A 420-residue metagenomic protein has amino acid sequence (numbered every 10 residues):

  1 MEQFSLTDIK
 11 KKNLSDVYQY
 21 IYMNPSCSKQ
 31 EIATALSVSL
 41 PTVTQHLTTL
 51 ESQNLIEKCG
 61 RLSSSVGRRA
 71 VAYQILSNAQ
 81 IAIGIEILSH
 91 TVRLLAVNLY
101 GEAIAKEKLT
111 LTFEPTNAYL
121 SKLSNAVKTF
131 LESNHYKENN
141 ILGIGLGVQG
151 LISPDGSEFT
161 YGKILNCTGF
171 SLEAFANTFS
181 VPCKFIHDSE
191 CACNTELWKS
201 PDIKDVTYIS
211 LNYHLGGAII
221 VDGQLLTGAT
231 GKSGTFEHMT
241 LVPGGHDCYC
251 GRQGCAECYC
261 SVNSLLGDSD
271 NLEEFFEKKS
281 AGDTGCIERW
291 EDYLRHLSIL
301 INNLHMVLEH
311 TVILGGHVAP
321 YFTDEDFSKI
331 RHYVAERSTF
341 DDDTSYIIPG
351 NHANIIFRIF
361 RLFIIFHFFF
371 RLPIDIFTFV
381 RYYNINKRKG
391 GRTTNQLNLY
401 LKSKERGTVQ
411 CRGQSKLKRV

Functional and structural regions predicted by a protein language model:
M1-K29, A33-T34: Extreme N-terminal segment that seeds HTH/winged-HTH DNA-binding domains in transcriptional regulators
L6, K11, Q19-Y22, K184-K199 (+2 more regions): Glycine-rich phosphate-binding/hydrolytic loop that grips phosphoryl groups
S26-C59, R68: N-terminal helix-turn-helix
R69-A105, Y208-I220: Gly/Thr-rich phosphate-binding beta-strand-loop-beta motif of the actin/hexokinase/Hsp70
K106-K108, E173-G285, L401: Glycine/GP-enriched mid-protein hinge/lid loop-to-helix segment characteristic of carbohydrate kinases
E107-D205, T323-E336: Glycine-rich phosphate-binding loop and adjoining helix at the ATP-binding site of ATP-dependent phosphoryl-transfer
A118-K137, C258-Y259, S264-D324, I348-G350 (+1 more regions): Adenine-nucleotide phosphate-binding core of ATP-dependent small-molecule kinases
